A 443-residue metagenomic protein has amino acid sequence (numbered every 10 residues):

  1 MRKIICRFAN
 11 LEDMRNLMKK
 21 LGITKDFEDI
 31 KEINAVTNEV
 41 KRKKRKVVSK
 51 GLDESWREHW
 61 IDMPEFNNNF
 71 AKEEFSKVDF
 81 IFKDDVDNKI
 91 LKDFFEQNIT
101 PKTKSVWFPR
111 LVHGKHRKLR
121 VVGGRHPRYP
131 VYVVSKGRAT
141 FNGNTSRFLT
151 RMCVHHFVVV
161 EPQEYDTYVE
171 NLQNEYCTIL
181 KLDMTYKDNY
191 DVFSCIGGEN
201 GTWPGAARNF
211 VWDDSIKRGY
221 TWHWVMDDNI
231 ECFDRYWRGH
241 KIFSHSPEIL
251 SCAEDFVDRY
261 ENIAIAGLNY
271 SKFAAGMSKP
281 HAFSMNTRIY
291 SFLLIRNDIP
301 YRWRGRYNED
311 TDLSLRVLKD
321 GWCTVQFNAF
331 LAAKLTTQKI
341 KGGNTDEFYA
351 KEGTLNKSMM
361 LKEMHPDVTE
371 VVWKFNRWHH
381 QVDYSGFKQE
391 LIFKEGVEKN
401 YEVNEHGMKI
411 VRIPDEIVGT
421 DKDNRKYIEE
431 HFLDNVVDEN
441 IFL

Functional and structural regions predicted by a protein language model:
M1-G123: Compositionally biased, non-globular sequence tracts
N16-I23, L91-Q97, N144-L149, T167-Y176 (+1 more regions): Short, aromatic/basic amphipathic alpha-helical patches
G123-P130, G137-F141, G305, T311-L443: C-terminal catalytic/acceptor-binding lobe
V131-H156, V160-N171: Short, well-formed alpha-helical segments that are part of the catalytic scaffolds of diverse glycosyltransferases
N142-T145, G205-A206, H240-D255, K351-N356: Well-ordered, non-membrane alpha-helical segments in soluble/globular domains
V158, W222-M226, A264-N269, T324-N328 (+1 more regions): A structural signal for short, well-ordered beta-strand segments and their strand-loop junctions that often border
P162-M226, E231-I242: Active-site-proximal specificity loops/subdomain of glycosyltransferases
F233-K319, L335: Conserved catalytic core of nucleotide-sugar-dependent glycosyltransferases
